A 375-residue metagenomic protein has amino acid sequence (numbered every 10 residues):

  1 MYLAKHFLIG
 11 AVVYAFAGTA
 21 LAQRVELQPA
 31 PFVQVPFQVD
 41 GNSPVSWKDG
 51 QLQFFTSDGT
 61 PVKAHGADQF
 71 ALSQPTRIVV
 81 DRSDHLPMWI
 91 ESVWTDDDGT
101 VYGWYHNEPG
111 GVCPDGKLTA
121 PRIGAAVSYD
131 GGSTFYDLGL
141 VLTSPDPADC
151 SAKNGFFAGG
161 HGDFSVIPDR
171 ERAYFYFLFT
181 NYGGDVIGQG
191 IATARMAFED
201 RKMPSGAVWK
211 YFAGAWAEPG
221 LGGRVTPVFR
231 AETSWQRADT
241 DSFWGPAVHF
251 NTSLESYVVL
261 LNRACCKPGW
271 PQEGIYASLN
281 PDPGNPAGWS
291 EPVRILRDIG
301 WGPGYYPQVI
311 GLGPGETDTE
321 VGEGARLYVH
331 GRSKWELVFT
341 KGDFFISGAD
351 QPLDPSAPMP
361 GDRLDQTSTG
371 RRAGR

Functional and structural regions predicted by a protein language model:
M1-I9: Bacterial N-terminal signal peptides that target proteins for export
I9-G10, A20: Cleavable N-terminal signal peptides
G10-A11, V80: Intrinsically disordered, low-complexity segments enriched in polar/charged small residues
A15-A17: N-terminal signal peptide c-region/cleavage motif recognized by signal peptidases
A22-L86, W94-K153, R170-Y174, F179-T240 (+2 more regions): Beta-rich carbohydrate-recognition and catalytic domains
N42-P44, I90-S92, D163-S165, G245-A247 (+1 more regions): Conserved beta-strand position repeated once per blade in WD40 beta-propeller domains
G159-G160: Aromatic sugar-binding surface patches on proteins that engage polysaccharides or sugar-phosphate polymers
